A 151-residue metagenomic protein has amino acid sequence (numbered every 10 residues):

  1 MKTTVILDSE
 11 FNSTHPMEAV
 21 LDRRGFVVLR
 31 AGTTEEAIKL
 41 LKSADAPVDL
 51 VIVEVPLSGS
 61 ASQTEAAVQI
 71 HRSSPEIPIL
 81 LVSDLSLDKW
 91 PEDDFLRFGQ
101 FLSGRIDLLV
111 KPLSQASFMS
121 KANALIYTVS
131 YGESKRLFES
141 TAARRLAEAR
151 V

Functional and structural regions predicted by a protein language model:
D8-N12, K111: Acidic di-acidic motifs
F11-R30, S103: Two-component/phosphorelay signaling modules centered on CheY-like receiver
G32-L50, S58: Acidic, metal-coordinating helix/loop segments flanking the phosphotransfer/catalytic sites of two-component signaling
K42-A46, Q69-E76: Conserved phosphotransfer cores of two-component systems
V51, I79, L108-L109: Two-component signal transduction core modules
A61-E65, Q69, S83-V110, A116: Alpha4 helix (beta4-alpha4-beta5 surface) of REC/receiver domains from two-component response regulators
L109-N123, S130, S134: C-terminal output helix
Y127-V151: CheY-like receiver
